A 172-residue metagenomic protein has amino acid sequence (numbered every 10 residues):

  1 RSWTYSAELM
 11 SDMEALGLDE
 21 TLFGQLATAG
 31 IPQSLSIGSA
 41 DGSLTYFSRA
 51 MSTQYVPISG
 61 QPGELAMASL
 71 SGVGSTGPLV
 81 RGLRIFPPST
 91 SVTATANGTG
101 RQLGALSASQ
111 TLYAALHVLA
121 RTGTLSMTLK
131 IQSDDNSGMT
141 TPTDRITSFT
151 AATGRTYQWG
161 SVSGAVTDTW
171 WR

Functional and structural regions predicted by a protein language model:
R1-R172: Signature of extracytoplasmic/envelope-associated structural regions
